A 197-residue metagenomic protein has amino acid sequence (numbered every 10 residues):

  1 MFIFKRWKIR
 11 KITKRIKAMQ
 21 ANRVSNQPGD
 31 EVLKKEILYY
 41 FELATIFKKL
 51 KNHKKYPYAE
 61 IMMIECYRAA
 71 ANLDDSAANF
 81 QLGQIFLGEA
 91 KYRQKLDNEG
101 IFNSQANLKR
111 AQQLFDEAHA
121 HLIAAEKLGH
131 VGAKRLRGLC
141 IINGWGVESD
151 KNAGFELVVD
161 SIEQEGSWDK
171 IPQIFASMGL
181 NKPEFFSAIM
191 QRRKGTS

Functional and structural regions predicted by a protein language model:
M1-Y40, R192-T196: N-terminal alpha-helical interaction modules that lie
N26-G29, K35-E36, K48-L50, K55 (+8 more regions): Short helix-capping/linker turns of helical repeat alpha-solenoids
E42-L50, Q81-E89, R93, G100 (+3 more regions): Hydrophobic face of amphipathic alpha-helices that form TPR/SEL1-like repeat modules and related alpha-solenoid
A44, A70-A71, A78, A118 (+3 more regions): Small-residue (primarily alanine) positions within well-ordered alpha-helices, especially packing/interaction faces
S149-G166: TPR/TPR-like (Sel1-like) alpha-helical repeat modules
E165-S197: Terminal, low-structured helical/coil segments at or just beyond the last alpha-helical repeat
